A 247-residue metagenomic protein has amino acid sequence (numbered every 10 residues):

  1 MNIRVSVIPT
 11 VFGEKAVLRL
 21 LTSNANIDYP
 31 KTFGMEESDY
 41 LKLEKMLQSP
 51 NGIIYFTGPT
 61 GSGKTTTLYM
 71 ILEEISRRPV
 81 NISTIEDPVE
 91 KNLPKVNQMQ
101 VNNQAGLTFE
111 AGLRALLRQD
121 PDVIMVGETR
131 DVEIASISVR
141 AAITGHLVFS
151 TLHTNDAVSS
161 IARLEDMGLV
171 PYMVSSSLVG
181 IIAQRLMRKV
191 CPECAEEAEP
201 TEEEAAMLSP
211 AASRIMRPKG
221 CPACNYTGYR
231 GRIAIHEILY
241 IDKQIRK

Functional and structural regions predicted by a protein language model:
M1-K247: Short, flexible helix-loop junctions that flank or precede catalytic/ligand sites
